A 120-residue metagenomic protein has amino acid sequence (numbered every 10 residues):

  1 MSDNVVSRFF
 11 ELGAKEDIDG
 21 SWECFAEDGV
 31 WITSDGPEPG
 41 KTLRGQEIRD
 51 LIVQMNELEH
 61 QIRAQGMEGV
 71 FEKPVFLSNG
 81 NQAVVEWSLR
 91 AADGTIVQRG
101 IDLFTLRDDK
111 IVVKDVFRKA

Functional and structural regions predicted by a protein language model:
S2-D28: Short acidic-aromatic low-complexity motifs
I18-G20, A26-P74, S78: A solvent-exposed, acidic/Ser-Thr-rich amphipathic alpha-helical stretch
D28, S78-Q82, F104-V112: Short, solvent-exposed coil/turn segments at beta-strand boundaries
G69-F71, V84, I96-D102: Short, surface-exposed coil-to-beta transition loops
V85-A92: Short beta-strand segments that buttress and anchor functional surface loops
V97-A120: Short beta-strand edge/turn micro-motifs at domain boundaries
